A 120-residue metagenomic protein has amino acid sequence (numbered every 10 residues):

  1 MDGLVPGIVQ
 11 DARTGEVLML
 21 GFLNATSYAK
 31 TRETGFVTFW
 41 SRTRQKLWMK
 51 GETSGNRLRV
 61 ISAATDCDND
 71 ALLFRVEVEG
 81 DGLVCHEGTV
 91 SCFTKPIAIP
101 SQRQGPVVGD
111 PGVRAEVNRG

Functional and structural regions predicted by a protein language model:
M1-L4, A12-R13, V17-L18, L23-G120: C-terminal binding/interaction regions
